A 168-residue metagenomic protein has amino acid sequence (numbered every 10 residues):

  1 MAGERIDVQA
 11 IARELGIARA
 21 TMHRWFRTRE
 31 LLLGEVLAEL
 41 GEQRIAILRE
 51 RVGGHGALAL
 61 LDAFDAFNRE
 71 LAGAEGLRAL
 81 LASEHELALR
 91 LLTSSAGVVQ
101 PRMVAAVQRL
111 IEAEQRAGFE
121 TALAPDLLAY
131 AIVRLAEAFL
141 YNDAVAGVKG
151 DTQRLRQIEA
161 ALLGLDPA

Functional and structural regions predicted by a protein language model:
A2-L31, E35: Helix-turn-helix
G3-E4, R49, G53, G76 (+4 more regions): Short, flexible helix-adjacent loops and helix caps
I11, V36-L40, R44-L48, V107: Generic hydrophobic, amphipathic alpha-helix propensity
E35, L48-L77, L128-I132: Hydrophobic alpha-helical connector segments
L61-S83, G97-V98, Q108, A146: Helical hydrophobic small-molecule/effector-binding pocket
R78-S83, L89-L91, F119-L123, V148: Short, hydrophobic secondary-structure boundary micro-motifs
L89-A117, D126-V133: Amphipathic alpha-helical packing segments from all-alpha helical-bundle domains
Q115-A160: Hydrophobic/aromatic-rich alpha-helical bundle segments in the mid-to-C-terminal region
